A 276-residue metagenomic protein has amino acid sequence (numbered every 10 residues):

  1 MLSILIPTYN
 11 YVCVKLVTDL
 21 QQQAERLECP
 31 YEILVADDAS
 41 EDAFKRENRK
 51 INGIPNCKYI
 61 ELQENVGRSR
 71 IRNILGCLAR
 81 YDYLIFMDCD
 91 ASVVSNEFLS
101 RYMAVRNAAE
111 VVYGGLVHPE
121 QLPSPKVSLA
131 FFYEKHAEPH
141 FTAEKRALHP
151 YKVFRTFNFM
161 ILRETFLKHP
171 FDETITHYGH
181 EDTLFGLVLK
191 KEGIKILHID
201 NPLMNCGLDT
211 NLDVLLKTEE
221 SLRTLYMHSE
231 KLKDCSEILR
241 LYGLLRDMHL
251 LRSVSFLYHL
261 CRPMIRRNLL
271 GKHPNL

Functional and structural regions predicted by a protein language model:
N10-E25: Short, well-formed alpha-helical segments that are part of the catalytic scaffolds of diverse glycosyltransferases
A36-R46, A91-S92: A conserved acidic beta->alpha catalytic loop
L62-A79: Glycine-rich, basic loop-to-helix element that forms the pyrophosphate-binding segment of sugar-nucleotide handling
L84: Short aromatic/hydrophobic "clamp" motif used to bind/position activated sugar donors
E97-V127: Conserved donor NDP-sugar-binding/catalytic core segment of glycosyltransferases
T142-I161: A recurrent flexible, glycine/aromatic-enriched loop bordering the glycosyltransferase active site that acts as
Y178-F185: Acidic donor-binding loop at a coil-to-helix junction in glycosyltransferase catalytic cores that engages
L216-L276: Non-catalytic, C-terminal membrane-associated alpha-helical segments of glycosyltransferases
